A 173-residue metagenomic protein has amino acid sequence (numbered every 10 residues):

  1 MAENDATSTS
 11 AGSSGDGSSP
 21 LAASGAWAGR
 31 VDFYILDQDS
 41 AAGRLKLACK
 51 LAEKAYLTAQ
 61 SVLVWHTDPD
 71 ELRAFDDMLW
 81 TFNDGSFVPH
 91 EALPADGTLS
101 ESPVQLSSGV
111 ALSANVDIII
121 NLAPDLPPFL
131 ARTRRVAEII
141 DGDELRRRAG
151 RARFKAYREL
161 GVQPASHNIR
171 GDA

Functional and structural regions predicted by a protein language model:
M1-T67, E71: Long, hydrophobic N-terminal alpha-helical segment
A59, S102, V116, T133-R134: Short, well-ordered alpha-helix to beta-strand connector turns
L63, I118-I120, A137: Conserved beta-strand elements of the Class I
H66-P69, N121-P124, D141-G142: Structural motif
D70-A74, R146: Short, charged/polar "capping" segments at the starts of alpha-helices and the immediately preceding loops
F75-A114: Helix-adjacent hinge/juxtasegments
L112-D117, N121-R132: SF2 helicase motor core recognition
R134-A173: Glycine-rich, aromatic-bearing surface loops/beta-hairpins
